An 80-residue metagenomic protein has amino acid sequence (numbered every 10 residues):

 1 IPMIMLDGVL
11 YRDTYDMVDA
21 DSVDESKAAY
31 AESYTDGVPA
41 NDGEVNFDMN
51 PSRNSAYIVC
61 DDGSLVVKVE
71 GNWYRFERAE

Functional and structural regions predicted by a protein language model:
I1-V59: Mature extracytoplasmic domains of secretory-pathway proteins
Y15-M17, V69-N72: Secondary-structure transition/turn motif
A56-G71: Short, exposed beta-strand-loop hairpins at the edges of beta-sheets in extracellular/periplasmic proteins
E70-E80: Short, low-complexity, Pro/Ser/Thr/Gly-rich segments in the mature regions of secreted, periplasmic
